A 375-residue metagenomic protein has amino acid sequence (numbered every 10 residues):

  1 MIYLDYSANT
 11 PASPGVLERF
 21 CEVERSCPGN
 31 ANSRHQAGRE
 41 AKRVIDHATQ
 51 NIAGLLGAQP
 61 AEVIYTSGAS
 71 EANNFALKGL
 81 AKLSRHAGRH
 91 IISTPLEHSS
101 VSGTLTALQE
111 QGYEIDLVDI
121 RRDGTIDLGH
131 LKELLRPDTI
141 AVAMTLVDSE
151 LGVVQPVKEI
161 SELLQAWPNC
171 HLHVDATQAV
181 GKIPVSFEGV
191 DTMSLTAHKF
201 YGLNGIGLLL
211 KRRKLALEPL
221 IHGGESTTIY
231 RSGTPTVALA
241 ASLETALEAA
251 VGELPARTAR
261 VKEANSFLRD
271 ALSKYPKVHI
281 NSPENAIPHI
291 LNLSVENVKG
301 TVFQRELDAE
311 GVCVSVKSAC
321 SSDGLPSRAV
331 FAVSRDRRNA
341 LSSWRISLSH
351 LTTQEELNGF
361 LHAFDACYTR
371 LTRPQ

Functional and structural regions predicted by a protein language model:
M1-Q375: Pyridoxal 5′-phosphate
